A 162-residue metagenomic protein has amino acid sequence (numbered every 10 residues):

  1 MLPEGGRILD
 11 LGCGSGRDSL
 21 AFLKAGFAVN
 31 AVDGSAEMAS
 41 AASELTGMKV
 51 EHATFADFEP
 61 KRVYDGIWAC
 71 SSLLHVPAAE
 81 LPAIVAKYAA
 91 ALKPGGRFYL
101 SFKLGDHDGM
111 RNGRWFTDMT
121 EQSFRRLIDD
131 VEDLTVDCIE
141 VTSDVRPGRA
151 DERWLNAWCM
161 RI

Functional and structural regions predicted by a protein language model:
L9, S15-D57: Class I SAM-dependent methyltransferase SAM/SAH-binding core
A56-I67: A short acidic, Gly/Pro-enriched loop at the edge of an enzyme's catalytic core that lines a small-molecule cofactor
G66-E80: A short SAM/SAH-binding and catalytic strip from SAM-dependent methyltransferases
P82-P94: A short glycine-rich, Lys/Arg-flanked "PGG" loop and its adjoining helix->strand segment in the class I
G95-F102: Conserved beta-strand signature within the Rossmann-like core of class I S-adenosyl-L-methionine
D108-S123, R146-G148: Acceptor-substrate binding/catalytic loop of class I
L134-V145: Conserved S-adenosyl-L-methionine
R146-I162: Core SAM-dependent methyltransferase catalytic element
